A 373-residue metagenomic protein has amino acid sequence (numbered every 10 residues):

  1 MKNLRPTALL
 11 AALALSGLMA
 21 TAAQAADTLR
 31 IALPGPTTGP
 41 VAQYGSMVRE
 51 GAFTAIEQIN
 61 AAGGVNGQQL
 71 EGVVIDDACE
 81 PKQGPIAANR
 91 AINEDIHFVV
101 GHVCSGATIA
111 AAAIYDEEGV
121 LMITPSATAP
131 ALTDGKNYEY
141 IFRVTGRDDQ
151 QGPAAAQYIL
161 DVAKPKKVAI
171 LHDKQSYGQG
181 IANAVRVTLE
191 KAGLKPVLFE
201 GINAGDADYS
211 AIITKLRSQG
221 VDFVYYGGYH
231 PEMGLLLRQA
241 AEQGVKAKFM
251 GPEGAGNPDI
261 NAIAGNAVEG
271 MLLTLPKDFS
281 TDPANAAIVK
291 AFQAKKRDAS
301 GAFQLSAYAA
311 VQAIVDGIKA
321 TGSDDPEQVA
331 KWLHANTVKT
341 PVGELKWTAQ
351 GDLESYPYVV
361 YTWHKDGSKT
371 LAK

Functional and structural regions predicted by a protein language model:
K2-L13, A25-K373: Extracytosolic ligand-binding ectodomains
L18-A25: Sec/Tat signal peptide C-region and signal peptidase I cleavage site
